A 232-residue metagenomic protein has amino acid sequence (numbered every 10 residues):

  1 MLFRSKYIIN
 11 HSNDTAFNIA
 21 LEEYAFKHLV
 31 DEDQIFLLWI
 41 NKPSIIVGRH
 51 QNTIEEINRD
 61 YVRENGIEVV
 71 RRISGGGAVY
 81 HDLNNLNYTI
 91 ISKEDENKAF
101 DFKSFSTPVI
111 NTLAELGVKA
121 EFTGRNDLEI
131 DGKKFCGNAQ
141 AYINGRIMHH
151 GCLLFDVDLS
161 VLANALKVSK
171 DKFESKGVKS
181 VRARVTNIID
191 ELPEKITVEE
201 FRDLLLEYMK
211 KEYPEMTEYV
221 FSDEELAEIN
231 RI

Functional and structural regions predicted by a protein language model:
M1-L2: Short, small-residue-biased leader/transition segments that mark boundaries at the very start of proteins
I19-E32, F36-E56: N-terminal low-complexity or amphipathic/hydrophobic leaders
N41-P43, F122-G132: Short, glycine/charge-rich beta-strand/loop segments that flank catalytic centers and engage negatively charged groups
I54-E56, Y61-R63, N84-E94, A141-I143: A glycine- and small-aliphatic-rich helix-loop capping segment at beta-alpha/alpha-beta transitions that lines
E56-A78: Active-site cofactor/substrate anionic-group-binding motifs, chiefly glycine- and Lys/Arg-rich phosphate-binding loops
I73-K93, K172-D190: Residues forming anionic-ligand binding surfaces in small-molecule and nucleic-acid pockets of primarily soluble enzymes
N85-N126: Contiguous, small/hydrophobic- and glycine-enriched helical/loop subdomains that border and often "cap" functional
V109, L116, C136, N144-I232: Long, positively charged amphipathic alpha-helical accessory segments at protein N-termini or as interdomain linkers
